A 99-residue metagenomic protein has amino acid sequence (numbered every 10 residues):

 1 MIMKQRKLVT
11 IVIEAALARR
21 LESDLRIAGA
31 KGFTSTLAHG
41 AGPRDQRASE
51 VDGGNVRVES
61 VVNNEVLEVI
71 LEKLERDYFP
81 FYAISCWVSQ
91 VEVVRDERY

Functional and structural regions predicted by a protein language model:
M1-Y99: Positively charged, small/polar-rich N-terminal and surface patches that mediate targeting and assembly and bind
